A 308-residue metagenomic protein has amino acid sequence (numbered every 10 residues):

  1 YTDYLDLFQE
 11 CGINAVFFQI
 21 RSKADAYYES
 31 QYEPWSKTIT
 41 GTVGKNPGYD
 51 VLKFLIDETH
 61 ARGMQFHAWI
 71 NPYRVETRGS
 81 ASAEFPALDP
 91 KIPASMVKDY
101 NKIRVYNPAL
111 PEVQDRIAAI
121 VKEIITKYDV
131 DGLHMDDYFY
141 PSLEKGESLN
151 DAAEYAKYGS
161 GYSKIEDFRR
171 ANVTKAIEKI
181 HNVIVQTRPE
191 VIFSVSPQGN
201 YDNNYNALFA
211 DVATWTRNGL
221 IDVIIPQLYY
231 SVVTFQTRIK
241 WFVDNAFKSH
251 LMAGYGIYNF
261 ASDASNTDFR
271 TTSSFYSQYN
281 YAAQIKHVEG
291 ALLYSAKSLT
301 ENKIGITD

Functional and structural regions predicted by a protein language model:
Y1-A26, K127-G132, L220-V223, A282-A291: Catalytic domains of carbohydrate-active enzymes, especially glycoside hydrolases
Y1-C11, T38-R62, A171-A176: Aromatic- and glycine-enriched glycan-recognition loops and surfaces that form the carbohydrate-binding subsites
C11-P47: Aromatic-lined carbohydrate-binding/catalytic grooves of carbohydrate-active enzymes
Y28-T40, R74-Y100, D137-G161: Aromatic- and acidic-residue-enriched segments that line the glycan-binding/catalytic groove of carbohydrate-active
E33-G48, Y100-A118, Y162-V173, D222-S231 (+2 more regions): The substrate-binding groove and active-site-proximal loops of carbohydrate-active enzymes, especially glycoside
I56-D57, H67-A68, Y73-K127: Active-site-adjacent "subsite" loops/lids of carbohydrate-active enzymes
E112, I117-Y230, W241-Y255: Active-site neighborhood of glycoside hydrolase catalytic domains
L220-Q236, W241-D308: Substrate-binding cleft of secreted/luminal carbohydrate-active enzymes
